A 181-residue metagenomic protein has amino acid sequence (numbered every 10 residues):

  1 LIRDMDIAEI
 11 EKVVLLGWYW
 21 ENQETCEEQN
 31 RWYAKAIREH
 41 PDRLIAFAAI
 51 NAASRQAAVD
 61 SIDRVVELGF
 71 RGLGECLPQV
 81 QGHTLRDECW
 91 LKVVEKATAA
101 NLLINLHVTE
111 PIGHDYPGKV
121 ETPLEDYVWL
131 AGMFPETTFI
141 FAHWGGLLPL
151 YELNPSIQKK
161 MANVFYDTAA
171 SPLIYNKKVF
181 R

Functional and structural regions predicted by a protein language model:
L1-K12, D60-D63, R181: Mid-to-C-terminal alpha-helical segments outside catalytic/metal-binding sites
R3, E28-R31, D60, E125 (+1 more regions): Short, contiguous clusters of charged residues that form electrostatic/catalytic patches at enzyme active sites, used
R3-D4, E11-V13, V128, G132-P135: Glycine/serine-rich loop-strand microenvironments at binding/catalytic pocket rims
D4-M5, V65, A97, L130: Generic structural signal for hydrophobic
E11-K12, W20-I112, Y116-G118, F165: Active-site gating/metal-coordination segments in enzymes
Y19, I50-A52, G145, S171-P172: Short, solvent-exposed coil/turn elements at secondary-structure transition points
F70-G72, T84-R181: Catalytic pocket-lining loop regions of alpha/beta-barrel enzymes, especially the amidohydrolase/enolase/GH5 lineages
